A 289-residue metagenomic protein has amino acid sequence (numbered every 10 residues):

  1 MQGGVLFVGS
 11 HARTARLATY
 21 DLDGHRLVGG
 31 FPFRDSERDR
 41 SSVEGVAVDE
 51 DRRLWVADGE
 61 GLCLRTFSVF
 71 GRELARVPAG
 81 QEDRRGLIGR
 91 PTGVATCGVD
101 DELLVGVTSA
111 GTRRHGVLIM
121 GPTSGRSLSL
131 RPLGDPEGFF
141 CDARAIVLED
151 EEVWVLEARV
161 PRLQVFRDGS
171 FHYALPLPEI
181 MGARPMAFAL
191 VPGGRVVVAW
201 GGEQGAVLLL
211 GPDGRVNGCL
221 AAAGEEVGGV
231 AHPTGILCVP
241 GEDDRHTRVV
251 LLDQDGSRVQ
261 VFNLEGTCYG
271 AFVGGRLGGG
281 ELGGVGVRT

Functional and structural regions predicted by a protein language model:
M1-T289: Eukaryotic scaffold repeat domains enriched in small/polar residues
